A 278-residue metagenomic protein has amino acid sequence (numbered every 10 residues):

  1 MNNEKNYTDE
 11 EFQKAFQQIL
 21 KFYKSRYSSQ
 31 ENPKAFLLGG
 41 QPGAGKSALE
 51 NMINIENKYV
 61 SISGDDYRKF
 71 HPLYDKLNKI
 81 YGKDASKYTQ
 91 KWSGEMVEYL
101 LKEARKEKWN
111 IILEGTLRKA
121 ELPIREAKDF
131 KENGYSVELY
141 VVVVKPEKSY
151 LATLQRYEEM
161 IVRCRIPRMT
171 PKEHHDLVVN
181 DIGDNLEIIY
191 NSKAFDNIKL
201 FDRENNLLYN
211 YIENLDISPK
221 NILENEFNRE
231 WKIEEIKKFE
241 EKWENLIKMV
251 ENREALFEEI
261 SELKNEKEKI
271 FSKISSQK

Functional and structural regions predicted by a protein language model:
M1-S28: N-terminal pre-Walker A segment at the start of P-loop NTPase domains
S25-P33, A104-R105: Phosphate-binding P-loop
Q41-P42: The conserved Walker
K46: Conserved lysine of the Walker
L49, I53: Hydrophobic positions on the alpha1 helix immediately C-terminal to the Walker A/P-loop
Y59-K128, N133: Conserved nucleotide-sensing/catalytic segment adjacent to the nucleotide-binding pocket in NTP-handling enzymes
K131-L154: Conserved phosphate-donor/acceptor-positioning beta-strand/loop module used by diverse small-molecule
L151-K278: Conserved GTP-binding G-domain of TRAFAC-class P-loop NTPases and closely related GTPase folds
